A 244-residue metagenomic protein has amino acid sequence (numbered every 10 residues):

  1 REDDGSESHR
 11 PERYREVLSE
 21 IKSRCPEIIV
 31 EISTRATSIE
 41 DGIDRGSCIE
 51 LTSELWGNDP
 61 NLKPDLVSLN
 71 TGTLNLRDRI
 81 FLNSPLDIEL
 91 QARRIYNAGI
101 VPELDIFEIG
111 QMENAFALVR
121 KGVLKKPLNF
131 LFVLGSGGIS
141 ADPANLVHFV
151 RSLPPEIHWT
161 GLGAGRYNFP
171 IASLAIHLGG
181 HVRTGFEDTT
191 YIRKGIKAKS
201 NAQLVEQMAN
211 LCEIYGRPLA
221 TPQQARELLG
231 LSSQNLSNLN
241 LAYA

Functional and structural regions predicted by a protein language model:
R1-D3, I29-R35, L104-I106, A225: Short beta-strand segments at enzyme active-site cores
R1-E16, L76, V133-L134, T190-K194: Glycine-rich, proline-tolerant flexible connector loops at the mouths of alpha/beta enzymes
G5-P11, I43-D44, F116-L118, K194-A198 (+1 more regions): Short secondary-structure transition/capping segments
S6-T34, E89-N97, H148-W159, A202-G216: Alpha-helix-loop-beta-strand connector modules within alpha/beta enzyme cores
E7-N83: Active-site beta->alpha loop and helix N-cap motifs at the rims of alpha/beta catalytic domains
A36-D44, R77-R79, M112, G135-I139 (+2 more regions): Flexible glycine/acidic-rich beta-alpha junction loops that bind and position SAM and/or redox cofactors in anaerobic
D65-E187, K197-Q203: Catalytic alpha/beta core domains of metabolic enzymes, predominantly
V147-R151, S173-A244: Structured C-terminal cap/extension of enzyme domains
